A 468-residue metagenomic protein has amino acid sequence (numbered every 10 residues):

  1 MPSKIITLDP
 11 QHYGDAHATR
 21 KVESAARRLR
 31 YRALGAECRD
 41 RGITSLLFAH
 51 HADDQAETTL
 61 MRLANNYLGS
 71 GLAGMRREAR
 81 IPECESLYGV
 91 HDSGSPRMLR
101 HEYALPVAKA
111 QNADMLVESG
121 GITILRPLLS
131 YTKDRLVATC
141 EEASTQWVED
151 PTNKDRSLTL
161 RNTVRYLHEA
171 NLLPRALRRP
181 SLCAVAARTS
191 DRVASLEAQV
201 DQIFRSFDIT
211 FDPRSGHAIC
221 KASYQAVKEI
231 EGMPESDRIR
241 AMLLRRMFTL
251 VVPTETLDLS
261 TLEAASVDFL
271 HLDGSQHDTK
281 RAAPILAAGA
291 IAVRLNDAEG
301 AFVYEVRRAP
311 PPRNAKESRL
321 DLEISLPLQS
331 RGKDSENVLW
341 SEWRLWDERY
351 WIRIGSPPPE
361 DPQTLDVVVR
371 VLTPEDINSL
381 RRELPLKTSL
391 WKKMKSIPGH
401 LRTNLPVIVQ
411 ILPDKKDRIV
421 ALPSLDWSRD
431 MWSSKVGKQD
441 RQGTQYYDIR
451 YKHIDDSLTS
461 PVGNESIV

Functional and structural regions predicted by a protein language model:
M1-N171: Core alpha/beta nucleotide-donor-binding catalytic domains of modification enzymes
L47, P127, L173-A176, P180-C183 (+2 more regions): Generic amphipathic alpha-helical segments used as scaffolds and interaction surfaces in large, multi-domain proteins
Q55, R135, T163, L177 (+2 more regions): Acidic, Ser/Thr-rich intrinsically disordered and amphipathic helical segments
R97, E102-T123, A138, A143-Q146 (+2 more regions): Coiled-coil-based assembly segments and adjacent low-complexity tails used as scaffolding interfaces in eukaryotic
E118, A186-V468: AMP-forming adenylation/ATP pyrophosphatase catalytic core
D150-D155, A176-C183, T256-S260: Short, surface-exposed loop/turn segments at secondary-structure junctions
